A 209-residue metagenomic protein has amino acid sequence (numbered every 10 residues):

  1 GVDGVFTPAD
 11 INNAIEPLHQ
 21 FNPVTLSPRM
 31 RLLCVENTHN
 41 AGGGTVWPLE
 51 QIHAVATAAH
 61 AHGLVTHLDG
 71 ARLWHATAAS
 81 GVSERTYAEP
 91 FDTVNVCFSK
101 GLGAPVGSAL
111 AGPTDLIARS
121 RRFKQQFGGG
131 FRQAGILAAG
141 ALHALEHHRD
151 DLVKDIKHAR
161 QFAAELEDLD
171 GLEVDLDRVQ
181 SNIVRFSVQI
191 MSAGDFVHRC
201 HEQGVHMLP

Functional and structural regions predicted by a protein language model:
G1-I190, G194-Q203, M207-L208: Conserved PLP-enzyme active-site core in the AAT-like
